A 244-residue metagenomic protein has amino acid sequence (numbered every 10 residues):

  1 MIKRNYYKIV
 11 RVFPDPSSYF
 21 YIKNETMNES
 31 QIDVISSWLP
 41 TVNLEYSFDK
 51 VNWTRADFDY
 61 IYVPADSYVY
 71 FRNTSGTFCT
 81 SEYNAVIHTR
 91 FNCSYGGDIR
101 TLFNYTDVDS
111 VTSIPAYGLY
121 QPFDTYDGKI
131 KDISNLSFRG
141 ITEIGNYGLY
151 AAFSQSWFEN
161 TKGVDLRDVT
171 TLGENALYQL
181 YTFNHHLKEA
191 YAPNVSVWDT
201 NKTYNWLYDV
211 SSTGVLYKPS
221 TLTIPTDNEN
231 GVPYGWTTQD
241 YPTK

Functional and structural regions predicted by a protein language model:
M1, S67-F78: Short, aromatic- and glycine-rich surface loops/edge beta-strands on solvent-exposed regions
M1-K23, K244: Enriched but not universal
Y7-K8, E229-K244: A recurrent domain-boundary module in secreted/ectodomain proteins
F20, D57-I61, V69, C79-P115 (+5 more regions): Structural signature of tandem-repeat unit edges
M27, S37-N43: Short proline/glycine-enriched turn/loop motifs at strand-loop junctions of beta-rich domains
V42-N52, R72, P219, I224-V232: Short beta-strand segments and strand-loop junctions that repeat across beta-rich extracellular domains
W53-R55, W236: Tryptophan-centered short beta-strand motifs
